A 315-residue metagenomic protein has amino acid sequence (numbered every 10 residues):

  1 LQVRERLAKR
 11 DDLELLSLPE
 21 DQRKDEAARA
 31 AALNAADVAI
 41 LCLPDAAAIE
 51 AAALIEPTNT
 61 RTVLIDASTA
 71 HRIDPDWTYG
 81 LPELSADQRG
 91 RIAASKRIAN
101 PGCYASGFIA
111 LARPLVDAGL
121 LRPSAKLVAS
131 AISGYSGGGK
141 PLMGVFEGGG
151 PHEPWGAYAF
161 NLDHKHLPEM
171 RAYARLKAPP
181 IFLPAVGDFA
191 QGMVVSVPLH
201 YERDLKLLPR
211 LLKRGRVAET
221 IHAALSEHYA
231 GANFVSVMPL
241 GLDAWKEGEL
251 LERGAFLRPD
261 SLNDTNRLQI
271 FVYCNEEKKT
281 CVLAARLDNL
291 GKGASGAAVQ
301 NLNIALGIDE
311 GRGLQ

Functional and structural regions predicted by a protein language model:
L1-E153, Y158-F160, Y273-E276, G311-L314: N-terminal Rossmann-like NAD(P) cofactor-binding subdomain of oxidoreductases, focused on the glycine-rich
V3-A30, C42, P123-A131, Y135-L283: C-terminal substrate-binding/catalytic lobe of Rossmann-fold NAD(P)-dependent oxidoreductases
K96, R113, E219, G296-A297: Short alpha-helical basic/polar micro-motif
I98, V197, A298: PAPS/PAP-binding and catalytic site of the sulfotransferase fold
P114-A118, H200, N301-I308: Active-site catalytic microenvironments for nucleophilic, acid-base chemistry
R267-Q315: NAD(P)-dependent Rossmann-like dehydrogenase/reductase catalytic/cofactor-binding core
